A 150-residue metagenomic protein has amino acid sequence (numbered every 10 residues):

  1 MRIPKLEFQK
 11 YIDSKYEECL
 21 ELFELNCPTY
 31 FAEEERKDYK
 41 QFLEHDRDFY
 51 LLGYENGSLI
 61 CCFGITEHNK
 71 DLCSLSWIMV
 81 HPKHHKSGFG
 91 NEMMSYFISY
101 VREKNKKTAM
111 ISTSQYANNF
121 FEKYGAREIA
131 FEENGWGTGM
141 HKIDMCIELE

Functional and structural regions predicted by a protein language model:
P4-C19: A short beta-loop-alpha structural element at the N-terminal edge of CoA-dependent acyl/N-acetyltransferase catalytic
Y16-L43: Conserved GNAT-fold acetyl-CoA-binding loop/helix
L52, S58-T66, C73-M79: Conserved beta-strand in the GNAT
E67-S76, H85, G137-M140: A conserved beta-turn-beta hairpin within the catalytic core of GNAT-like acetyltransferases that forms part
V80, K86-S99: Conserved acetyl-CoA-binding loop-helix of GNAT-fold acetyltransferases
V101-S114: Conserved GNAT acetyl-CoA-binding A-motif
M110-S112, R127-C146: Conserved catalytic-core motifs of GNAT/GCN5-like acyltransferases
F121-E122: Conserved active-site tyrosine of GNAT-family acetyltransferases
